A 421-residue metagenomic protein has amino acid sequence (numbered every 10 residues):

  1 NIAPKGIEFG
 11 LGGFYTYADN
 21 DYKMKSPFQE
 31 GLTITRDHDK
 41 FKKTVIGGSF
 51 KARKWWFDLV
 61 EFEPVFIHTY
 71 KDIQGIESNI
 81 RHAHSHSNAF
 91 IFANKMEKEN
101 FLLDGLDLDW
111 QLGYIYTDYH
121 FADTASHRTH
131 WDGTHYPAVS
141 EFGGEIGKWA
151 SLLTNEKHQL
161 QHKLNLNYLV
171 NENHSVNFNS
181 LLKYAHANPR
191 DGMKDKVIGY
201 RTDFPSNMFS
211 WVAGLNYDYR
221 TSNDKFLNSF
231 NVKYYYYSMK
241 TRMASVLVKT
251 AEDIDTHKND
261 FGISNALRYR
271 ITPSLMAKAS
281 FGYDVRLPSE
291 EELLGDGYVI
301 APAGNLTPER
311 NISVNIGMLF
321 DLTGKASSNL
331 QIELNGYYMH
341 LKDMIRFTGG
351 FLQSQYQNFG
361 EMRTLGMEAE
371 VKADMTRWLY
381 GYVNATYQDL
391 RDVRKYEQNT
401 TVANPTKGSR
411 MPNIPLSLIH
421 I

Functional and structural regions predicted by a protein language model:
N1, K40-I46, H86-F92, E156-L160 (+7 more regions): Residues that define the transmembrane beta-barrel architecture of outer-membrane proteins
N1-A83, P405: Periplasmic-side early beta-strands and strand-to-turn transitions of outer-membrane beta-barrels
A18-N20, R270, K278-G282, P308-L365 (+2 more regions): Membrane-embedded beta-barrel scaffold of Gram-negative outer-membrane proteins
Y22-Q29, E63-I67, D72-I80, H120-T129 (+7 more regions): Outer-membrane beta-barrel translocator domains and adjoining extracellular loop/strand segments of Gram-negative
G31-R36, Q74-H84, E97, I146-L152 (+8 more regions): Extracellular loop and loop/strand-boundary signature of outer-membrane beta-barrel proteins
F50-H68, S87-L247, E252-S264, R268-T272 (+5 more regions): Face-selective signature of the C-terminal outer-membrane beta-barrel domain
Q331-I332, G336-H340, Q357-L418: Gram-negative outer-membrane beta-barrel transporters
